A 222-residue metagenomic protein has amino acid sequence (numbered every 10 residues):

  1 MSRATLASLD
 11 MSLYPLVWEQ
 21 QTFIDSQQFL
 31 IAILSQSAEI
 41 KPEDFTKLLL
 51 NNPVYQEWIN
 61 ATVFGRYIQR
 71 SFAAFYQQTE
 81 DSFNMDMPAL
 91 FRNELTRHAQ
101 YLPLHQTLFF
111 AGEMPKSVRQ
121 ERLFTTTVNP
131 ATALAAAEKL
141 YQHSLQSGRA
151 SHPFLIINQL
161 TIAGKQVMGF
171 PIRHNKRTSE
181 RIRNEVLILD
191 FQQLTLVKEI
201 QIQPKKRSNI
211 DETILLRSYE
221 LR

Functional and structural regions predicted by a protein language model:
M1-R222: Mono-ADP-ribosyltransferase
